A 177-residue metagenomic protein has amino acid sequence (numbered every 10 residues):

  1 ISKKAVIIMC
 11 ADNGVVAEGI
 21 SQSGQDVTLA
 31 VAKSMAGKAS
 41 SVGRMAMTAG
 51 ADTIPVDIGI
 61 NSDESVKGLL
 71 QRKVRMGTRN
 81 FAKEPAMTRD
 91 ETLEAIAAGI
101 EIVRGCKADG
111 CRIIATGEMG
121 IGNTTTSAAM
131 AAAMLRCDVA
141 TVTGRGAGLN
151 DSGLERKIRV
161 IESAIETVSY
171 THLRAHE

Functional and structural regions predicted by a protein language model:
I1-K3, A30-K33, G37-S40, M76 (+4 more regions): Conserved active-site and cofactor/substrate-binding residues in soluble primary-metabolism enzymes
S2, M9-I60: Active-site cofactor/substrate anionic-group-binding motifs, chiefly glycine- and Lys/Arg-rich phosphate-binding loops
C10-N13, E18, V56-G59, E84 (+3 more regions): Fold-independent oxyanion-binding glycine-rich loops and adjacent beta-strand/coil segments at enzyme active sites
E18-Q22, S65-L69, T125-A131: Short acidic, glycine/serine/threonine-rich loops at helix termini
N61-I100, R104, S163-Y170: Small/polar-residue-rich loop-to-helix segments that shape phosphate-bearing ligand pockets
E84-N123, M130, M134, G148-N150: Glycine-rich, mobile lid/loop segments that gate access to catalytic sites or pores
A129-V168: Glycine-rich phosphate/diphosphate-binding loop of Rossmann-like nucleotide-binding domains
T171-E177: Conserved small/polar residues in nucleotide/adenosyl-binding loops
